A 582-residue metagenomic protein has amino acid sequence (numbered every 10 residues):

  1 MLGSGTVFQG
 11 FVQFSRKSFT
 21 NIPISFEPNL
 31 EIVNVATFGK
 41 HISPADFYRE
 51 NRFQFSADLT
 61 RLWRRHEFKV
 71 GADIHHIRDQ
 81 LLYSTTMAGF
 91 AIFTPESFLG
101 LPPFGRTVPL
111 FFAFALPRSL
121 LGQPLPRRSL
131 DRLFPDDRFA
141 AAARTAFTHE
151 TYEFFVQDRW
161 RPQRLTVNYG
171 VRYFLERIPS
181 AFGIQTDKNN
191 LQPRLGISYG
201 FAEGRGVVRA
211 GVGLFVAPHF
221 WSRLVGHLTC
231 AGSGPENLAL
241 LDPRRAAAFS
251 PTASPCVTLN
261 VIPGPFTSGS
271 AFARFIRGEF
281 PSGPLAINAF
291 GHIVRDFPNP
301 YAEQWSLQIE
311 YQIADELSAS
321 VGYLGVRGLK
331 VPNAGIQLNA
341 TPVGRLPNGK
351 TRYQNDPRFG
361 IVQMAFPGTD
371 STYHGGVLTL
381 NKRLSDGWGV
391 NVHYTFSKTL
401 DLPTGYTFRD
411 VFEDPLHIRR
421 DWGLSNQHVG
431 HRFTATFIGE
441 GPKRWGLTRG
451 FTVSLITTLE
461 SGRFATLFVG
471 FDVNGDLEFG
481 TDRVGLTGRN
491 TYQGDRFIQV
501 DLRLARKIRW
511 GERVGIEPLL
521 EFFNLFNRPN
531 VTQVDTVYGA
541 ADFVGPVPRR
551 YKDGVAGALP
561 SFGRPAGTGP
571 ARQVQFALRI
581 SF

Functional and structural regions predicted by a protein language model:
M1-F154: Replace "related TpsB outer-membrane translocases also match" with "some related outer-membrane beta-barrels such as
L2-G5, R61-E67, R164, F201-R205 (+4 more regions): Short loop/turn motifs that connect adjacent beta-strands in outer-membrane beta-barrel proteins
Q9-Q13, E50-R52, K69, D73 (+6 more regions): Structural signature of Gram-negative outer-membrane beta-barrels, strongest in the C-terminal barrel of TonB-dependent
G10-R16, V70-H76, Y169-L175, A210-L214 (+4 more regions): Transmembrane beta-barrel strands of outer-membrane/channel proteins
V12, N51-A57, A72, E150-V156 (+8 more regions): Hydrophobic, lipid-facing positions within transmembrane beta-strands of outer-membrane proteins
E31, D187-N189, I197-F366, N474 (+3 more regions): Solvent-exposed loop/turn elements at secondary-structure boundaries
E316, R444-T481, Y492-Q499, A505-F582: C-terminal beta-signal and adjacent terminal beta-strands/loops of Gram-negative outer-membrane beta-barrel proteins
S320-G446, T452-E460: Gram-negative outer-membrane beta-barrel transporters
